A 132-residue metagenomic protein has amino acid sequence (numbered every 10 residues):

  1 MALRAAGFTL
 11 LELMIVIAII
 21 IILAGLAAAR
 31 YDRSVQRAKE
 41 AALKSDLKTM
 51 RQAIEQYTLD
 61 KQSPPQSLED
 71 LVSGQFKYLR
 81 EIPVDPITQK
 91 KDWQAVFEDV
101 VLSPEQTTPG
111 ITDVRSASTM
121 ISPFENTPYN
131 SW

Functional and structural regions predicted by a protein language model:
R4-Y31: N-terminal single-pass transmembrane signal-anchor helix
A5, A42, Q106-P109: A generic fold-level signal
E12, E40, E55: Acidic-residue sensor for enzyme active/binding pockets
A29, R33, Q52-E55: Positions in alpha-helical segments
R30-L47: Aliphatic-rich helix starts adjacent to a transmembrane/signal segment
K48, Q52-W132: Low-complexity, acidic interaction segments enriched in glycine
